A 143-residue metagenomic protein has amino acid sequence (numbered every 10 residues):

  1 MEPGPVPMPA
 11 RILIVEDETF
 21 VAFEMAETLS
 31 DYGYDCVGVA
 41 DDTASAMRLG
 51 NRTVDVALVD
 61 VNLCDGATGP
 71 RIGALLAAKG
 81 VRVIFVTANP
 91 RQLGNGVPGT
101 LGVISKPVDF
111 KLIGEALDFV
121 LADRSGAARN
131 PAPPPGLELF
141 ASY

Functional and structural regions predicted by a protein language model:
M1-R11, N95, D109-Y143: Non-catalytic signal-transmission and effector/linker regions of two-component phosphorelay proteins
E16: Conserved acidic carboxylate
T19-G38: Two-component/phosphorelay signaling modules centered on CheY-like receiver
V39-V56: Acidic, metal-coordinating helix/loop segments flanking the phosphotransfer/catalytic sites of two-component signaling
V59-A77: Conserved phosphotransfer microenvironments
V86-T87: Hydrophobic/aromatic residues positioned on beta-strands within the core alpha/beta folds
L101-V103: Conserved phosphoryl-transfer motifs of two-component systems
K106: A Lys-centered signature of the CheY-like receiver
